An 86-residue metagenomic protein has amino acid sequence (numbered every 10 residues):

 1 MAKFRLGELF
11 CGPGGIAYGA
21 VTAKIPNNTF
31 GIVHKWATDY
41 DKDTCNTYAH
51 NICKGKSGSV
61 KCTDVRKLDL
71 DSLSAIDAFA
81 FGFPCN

Functional and structural regions predicted by a protein language model:
M1-N86: Conserved active-site and SAM-binding loop architecture of S-adenosyl-L-methionine-dependent nucleic-acid
